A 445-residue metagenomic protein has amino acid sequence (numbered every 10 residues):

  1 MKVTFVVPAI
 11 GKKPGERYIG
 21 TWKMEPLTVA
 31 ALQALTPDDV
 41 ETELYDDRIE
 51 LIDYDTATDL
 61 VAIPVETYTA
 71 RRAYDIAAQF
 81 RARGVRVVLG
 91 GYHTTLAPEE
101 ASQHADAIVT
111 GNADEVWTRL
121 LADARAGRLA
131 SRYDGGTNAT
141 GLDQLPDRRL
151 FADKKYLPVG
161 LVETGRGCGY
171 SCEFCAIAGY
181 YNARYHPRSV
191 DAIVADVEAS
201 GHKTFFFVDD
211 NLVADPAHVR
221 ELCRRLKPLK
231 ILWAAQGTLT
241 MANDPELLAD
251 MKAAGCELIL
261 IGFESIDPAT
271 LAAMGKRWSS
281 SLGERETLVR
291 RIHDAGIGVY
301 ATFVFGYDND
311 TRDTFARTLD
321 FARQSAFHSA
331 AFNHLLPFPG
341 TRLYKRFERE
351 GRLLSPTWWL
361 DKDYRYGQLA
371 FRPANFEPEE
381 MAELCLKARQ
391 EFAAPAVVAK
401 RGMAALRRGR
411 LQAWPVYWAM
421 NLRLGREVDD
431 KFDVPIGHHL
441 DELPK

Functional and structural regions predicted by a protein language model:
M1-G201: Acidic, low-complexity intrinsically disordered segments
K2-F5, E41-L44, D123, A152-K154 (+2 more regions): Radical SAM enzyme core and accessory elements
P8-P14, A97-E100, A217, A269-G275 (+3 more regions): Flexible glycine/acidic-rich beta-alpha junction loops that bind and position SAM and/or redox cofactors in anaerobic
L35, D39, Q79, R83 (+13 more regions): Alpha-helical structural signal in soluble globular domains
D53, T58-T67, R220-L226, K230 (+2 more regions): Short, electropositive alpha-helical surface patch
E100-R119, D250-L260, R317-F332: Structural recognition of alpha->loop->beta junctions
L145-Y300, Y307, D320: Radical SAM [4Fe-4S] cluster-binding motif and immediate context
